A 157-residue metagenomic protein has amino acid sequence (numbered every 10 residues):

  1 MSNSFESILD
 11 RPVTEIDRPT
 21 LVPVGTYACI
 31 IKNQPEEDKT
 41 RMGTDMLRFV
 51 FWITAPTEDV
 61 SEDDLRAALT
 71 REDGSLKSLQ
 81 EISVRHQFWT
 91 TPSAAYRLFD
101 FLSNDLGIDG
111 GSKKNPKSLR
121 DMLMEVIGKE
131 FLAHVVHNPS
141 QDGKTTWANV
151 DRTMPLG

Functional and structural regions predicted by a protein language model:
M1-G157: Short beta-rich binding modules
